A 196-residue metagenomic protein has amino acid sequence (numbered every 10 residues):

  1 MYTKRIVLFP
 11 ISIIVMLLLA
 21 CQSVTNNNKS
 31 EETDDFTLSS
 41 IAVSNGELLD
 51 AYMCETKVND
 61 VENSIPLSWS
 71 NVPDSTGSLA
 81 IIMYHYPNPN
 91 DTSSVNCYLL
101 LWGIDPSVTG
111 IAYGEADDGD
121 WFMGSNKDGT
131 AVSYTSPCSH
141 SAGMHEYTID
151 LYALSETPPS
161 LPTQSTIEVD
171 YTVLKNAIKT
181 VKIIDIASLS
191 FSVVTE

Functional and structural regions predicted by a protein language model:
Y2-F9: Bacterial N-terminal signal peptides that target proteins for export
F9-P10, G103: Intrinsically disordered, low-complexity segments enriched in polar/charged small residues
I11-V15: Hydrophobic helical h-region of N-terminal Sec-dependent signal peptides in bacterial secretory/periplasmic proteins
L17-A20: C-terminal motif of bacterial Sec signal peptides marking the signal peptidase cleavage site
Q22-E196: N-terminus-centered regions that define maturation/targeting leaders and the start of the first functional domain
